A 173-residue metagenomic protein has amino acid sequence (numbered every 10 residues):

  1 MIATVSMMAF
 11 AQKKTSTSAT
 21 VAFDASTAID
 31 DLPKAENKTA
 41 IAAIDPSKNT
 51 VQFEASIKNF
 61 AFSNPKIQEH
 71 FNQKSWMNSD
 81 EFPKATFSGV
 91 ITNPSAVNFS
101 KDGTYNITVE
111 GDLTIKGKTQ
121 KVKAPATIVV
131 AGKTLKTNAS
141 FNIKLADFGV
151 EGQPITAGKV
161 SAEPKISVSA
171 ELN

Functional and structural regions predicted by a protein language model:
I2-F10: Hydrophobic h-region of N-terminal signal peptides that target proteins for export in Gram-negative bacteria
F10-N173: Low-complexity, acidic/polar, glycine-enriched regions of mature
